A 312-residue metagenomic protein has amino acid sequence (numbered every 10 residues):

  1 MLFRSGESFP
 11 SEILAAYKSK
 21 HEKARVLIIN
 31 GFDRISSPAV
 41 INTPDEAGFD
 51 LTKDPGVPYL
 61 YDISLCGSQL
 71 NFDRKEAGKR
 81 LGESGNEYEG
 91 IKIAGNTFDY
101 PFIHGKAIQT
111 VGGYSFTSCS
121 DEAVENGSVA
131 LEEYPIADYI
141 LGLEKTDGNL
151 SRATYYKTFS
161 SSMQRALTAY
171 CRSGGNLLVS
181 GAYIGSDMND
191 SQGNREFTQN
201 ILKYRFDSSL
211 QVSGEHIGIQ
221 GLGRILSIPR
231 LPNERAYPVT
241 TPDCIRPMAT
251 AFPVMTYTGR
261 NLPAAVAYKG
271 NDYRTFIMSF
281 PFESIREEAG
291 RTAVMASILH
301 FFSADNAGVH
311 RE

Functional and structural regions predicted by a protein language model:
S8-I136, I140-L143, H300-E312: Aromatic-Pro/Gly-enriched surface loop or interdomain linker that acts as a lid/target-recognition segment
K18-K23, V129-E133, Y170-S173, R246-P247 (+1 more regions): Extracellular/periplasmic catalytic domains that process cell-envelope and extracellular macromolecules
F32-S36, E122-E125, G142-D147, L177 (+3 more regions): Solvent-exposed loop/turn segments at secondary-structure junctions within structured extracellular/periplasmic domains
G113, Y268-F276: Beta-strand-turn-beta hairpins that frame and shape the catalytic cleft of phosphate-ester-processing enzymes
E144-A251, T258, V294: A glycine-rich, often tryptophan-bearing local segment used as a flexible ligand/cofactor-contacting loop or short
P242-D243, T258-N271: Short, surface-exposed beta-strand/loop micro-motifs that present aromatic residues
F280-E312: A recurrent domain-boundary module in secreted/ectodomain proteins
